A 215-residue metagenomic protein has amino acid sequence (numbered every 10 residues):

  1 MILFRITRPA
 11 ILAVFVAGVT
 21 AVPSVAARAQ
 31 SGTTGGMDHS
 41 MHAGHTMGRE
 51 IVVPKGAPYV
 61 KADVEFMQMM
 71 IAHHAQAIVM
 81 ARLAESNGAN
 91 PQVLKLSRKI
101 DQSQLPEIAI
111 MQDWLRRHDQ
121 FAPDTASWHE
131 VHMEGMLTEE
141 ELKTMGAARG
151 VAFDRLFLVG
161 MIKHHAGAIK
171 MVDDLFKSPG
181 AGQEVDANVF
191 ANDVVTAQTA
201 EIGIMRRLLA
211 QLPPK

Functional and structural regions predicted by a protein language model:
I2-A13, V22: Bacterial N-terminal signal peptides that target proteins for export
F4, A17, S31-T34: Low-complexity intrinsically disordered segments
I6, A17, M41-G44: Intrinsically disordered, low-complexity regions enriched in small/polar residues
P9-F15, L96, W114: Terminal or extended low-complexity segments
A17-R28: C-terminal segment of classical bacterial N-terminal signal peptides
R28-K215: All-alpha RGS (Regulator of G-protein Signaling) helical domain and cognate RGS-like helical scaffolds
